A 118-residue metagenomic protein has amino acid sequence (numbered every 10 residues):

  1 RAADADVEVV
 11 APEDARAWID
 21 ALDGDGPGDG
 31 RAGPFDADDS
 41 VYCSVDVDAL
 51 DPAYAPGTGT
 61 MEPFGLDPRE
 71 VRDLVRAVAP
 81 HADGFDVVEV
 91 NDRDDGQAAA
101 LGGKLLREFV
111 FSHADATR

Functional and structural regions predicted by a protein language model:
R1-A5: Active-site-proximal loop->helix
E8-V10, D14-R118: Catalytic cores of soluble, metal-dependent hydrolases
